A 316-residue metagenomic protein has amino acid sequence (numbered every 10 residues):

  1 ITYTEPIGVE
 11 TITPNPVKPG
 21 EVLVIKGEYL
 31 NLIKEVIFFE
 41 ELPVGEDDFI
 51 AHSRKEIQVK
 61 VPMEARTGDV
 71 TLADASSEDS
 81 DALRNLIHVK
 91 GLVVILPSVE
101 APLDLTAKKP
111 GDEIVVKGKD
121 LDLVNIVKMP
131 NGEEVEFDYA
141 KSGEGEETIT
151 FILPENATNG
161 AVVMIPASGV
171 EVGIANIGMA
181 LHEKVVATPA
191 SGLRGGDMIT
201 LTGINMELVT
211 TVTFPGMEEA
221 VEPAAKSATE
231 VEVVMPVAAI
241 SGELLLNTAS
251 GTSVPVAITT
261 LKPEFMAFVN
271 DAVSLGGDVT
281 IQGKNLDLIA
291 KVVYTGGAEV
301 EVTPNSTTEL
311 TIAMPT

Functional and structural regions predicted by a protein language model:
I1-T316: Ser/Thr/Pro-rich low-complexity tracts
